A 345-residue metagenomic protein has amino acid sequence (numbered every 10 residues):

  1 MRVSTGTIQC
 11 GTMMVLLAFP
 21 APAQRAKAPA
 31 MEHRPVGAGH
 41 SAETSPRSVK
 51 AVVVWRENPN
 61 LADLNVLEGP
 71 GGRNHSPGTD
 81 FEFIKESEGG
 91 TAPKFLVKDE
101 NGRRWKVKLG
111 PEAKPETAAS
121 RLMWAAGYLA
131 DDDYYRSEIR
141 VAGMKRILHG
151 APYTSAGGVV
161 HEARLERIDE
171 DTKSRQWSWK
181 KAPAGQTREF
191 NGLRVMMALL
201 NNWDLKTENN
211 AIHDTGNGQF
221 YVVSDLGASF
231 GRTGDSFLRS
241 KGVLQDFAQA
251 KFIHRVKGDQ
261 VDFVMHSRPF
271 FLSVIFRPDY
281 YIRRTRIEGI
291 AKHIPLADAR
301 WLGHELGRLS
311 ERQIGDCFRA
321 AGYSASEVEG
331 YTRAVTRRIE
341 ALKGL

Functional and structural regions predicted by a protein language model:
M1-T12: Bacterial N-terminal signal peptides that target proteins for export
G11-I84, D99, H304-L345: Regulatory N- and C-terminal appendages and interdomain linkers associated with kinase/kinase-like NTP transferase
G69-W179: Conserved ATP-binding subdomain of kinase catalytic cores across diverse folds
K94, E116, S120, L193-M196 (+3 more regions): Extracytoplasmic/secreted envelope proteins and their assembly/folding machinery, especially bacterial periplasmic
D99-N101, A126-G127, M197-W203, I339-K343: Sec/Tat-exported extracytoplasmic proteins
L109-E112, E116, Q186-G192, L199 (+5 more regions): Solvent-exposed, acidic/flexible segments
P115-E116, R121, K173-A250: Conserved kinase catalytic-core segment
Q219-L345: C-terminal catalytic region of ATP-dependent kinase domains
